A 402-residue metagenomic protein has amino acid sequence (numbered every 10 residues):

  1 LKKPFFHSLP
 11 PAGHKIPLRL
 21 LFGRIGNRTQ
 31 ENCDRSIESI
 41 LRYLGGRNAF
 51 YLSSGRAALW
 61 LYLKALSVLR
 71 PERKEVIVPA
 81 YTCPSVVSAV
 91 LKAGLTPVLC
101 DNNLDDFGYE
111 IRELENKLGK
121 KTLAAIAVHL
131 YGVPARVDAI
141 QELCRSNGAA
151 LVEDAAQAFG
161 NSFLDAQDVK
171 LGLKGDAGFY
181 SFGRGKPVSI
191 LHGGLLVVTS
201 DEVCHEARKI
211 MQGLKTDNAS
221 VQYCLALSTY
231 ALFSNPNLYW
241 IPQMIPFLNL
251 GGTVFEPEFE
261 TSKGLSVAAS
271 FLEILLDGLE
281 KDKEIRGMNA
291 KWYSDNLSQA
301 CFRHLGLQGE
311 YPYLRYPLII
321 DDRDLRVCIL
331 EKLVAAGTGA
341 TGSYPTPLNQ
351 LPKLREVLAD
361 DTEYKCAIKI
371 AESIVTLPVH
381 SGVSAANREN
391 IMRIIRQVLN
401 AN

Functional and structural regions predicted by a protein language model:
L1-R70, K281, Q397-N402: Conserved PLP-binding active-site segment in aminotransferase class I/II-type PLP enzymes
I37-S39, Y43-F50, G55, A124-I126 (+1 more regions): PLP-dependent aminotransferase class I/II
E38, N48, K64-S146, A150-S162: PLP-dependent aminotransferase-like
R112-E115, A166-K170, L354-A359: Short low-complexity, flexible loop/linker segments enriched in glycine and/or proline with clustered acidic
E153-I190: Conserved active-site segment immediately N-terminal to the catalytic lysine that forms the internal aldimine
Y180-S181, L195-S200, L232-F233: Short beta-strand-to-turn element immediately C-terminal to the catalytic PLP-Schiff-base lysine in fold type I
